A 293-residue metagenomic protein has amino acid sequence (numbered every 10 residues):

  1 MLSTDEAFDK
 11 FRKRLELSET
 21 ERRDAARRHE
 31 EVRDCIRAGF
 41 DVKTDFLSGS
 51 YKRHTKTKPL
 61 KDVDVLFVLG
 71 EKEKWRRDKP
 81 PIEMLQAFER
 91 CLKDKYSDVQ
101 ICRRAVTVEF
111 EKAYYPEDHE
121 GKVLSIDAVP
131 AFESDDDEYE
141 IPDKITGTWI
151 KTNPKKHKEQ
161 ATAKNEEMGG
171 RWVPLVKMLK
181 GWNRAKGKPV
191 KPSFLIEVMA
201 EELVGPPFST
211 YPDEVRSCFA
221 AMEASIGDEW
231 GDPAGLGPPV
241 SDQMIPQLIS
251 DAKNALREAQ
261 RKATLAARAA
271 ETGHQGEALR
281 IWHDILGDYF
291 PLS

Functional and structural regions predicted by a protein language model:
M1-L47, K52-L60, E71-P81: N-terminal regions immediately upstream of nucleotidyltransferase
D24, R28, K79-F88, R171 (+1 more regions): Short amphipathic alpha-helical segments
E31-F40, A87-K95, W182, L203: Generic non-transmembrane alpha-helical segments
D45, D98-I101, S193: Short beta-strand
P59, I82-D137: Conserved catalytic core of two-metal-ion nucleotidyltransferases
L66-V68: Short hydrophobic/aromatic beta-strand micro-patches that form the beta-sheet surface supporting nucleotide- or nucleic
S125-R171: Acidic/Ser/Thr-rich, low-complexity mid-to-C-terminal regulatory regions of eukaryotic proteins
R171-D284, D288-L292: Conserved nucleotidyltransferase catalytic core and NTase-mimicking acidic/glycine-rich helix/loop elements in nucleic
